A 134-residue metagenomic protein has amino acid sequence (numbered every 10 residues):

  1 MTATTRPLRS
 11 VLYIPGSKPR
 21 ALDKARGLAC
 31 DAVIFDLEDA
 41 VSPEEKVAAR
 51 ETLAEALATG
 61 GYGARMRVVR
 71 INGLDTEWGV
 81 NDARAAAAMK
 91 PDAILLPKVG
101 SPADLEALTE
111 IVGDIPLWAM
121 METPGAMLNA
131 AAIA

Functional and structural regions predicted by a protein language model:
T2-A134: Conserved alpha/beta-domain cores
